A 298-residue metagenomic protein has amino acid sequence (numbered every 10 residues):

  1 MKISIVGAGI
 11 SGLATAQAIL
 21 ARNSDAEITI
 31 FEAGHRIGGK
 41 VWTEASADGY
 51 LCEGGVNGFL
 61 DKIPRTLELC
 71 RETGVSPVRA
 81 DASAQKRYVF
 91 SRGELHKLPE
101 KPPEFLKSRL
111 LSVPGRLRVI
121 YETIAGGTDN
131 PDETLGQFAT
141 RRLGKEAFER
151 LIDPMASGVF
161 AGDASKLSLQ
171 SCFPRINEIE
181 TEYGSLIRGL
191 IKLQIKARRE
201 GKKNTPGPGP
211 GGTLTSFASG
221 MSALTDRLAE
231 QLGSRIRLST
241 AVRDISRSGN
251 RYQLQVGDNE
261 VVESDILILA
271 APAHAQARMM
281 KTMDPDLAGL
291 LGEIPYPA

Functional and structural regions predicted by a protein language model:
M1-I30: N-terminal Rossmann-like FAD-binding beta1-loop-alpha1 element of flavoenzymes
Q17, A21, T43, E230 (+1 more regions): Short, well-ordered alpha-helices that flank and scaffold nucleotide-derived cofactor binding pockets
L20-A47: Glycine-rich FAD pyrophosphate-binding loop
T29, V78-A80, R235-R237: General small-molecule cofactor/ligand-binding pocket signal
G38, R247-N250, V256-A298: Central helical "cap/lid" subdomain
D48-G127: Dinucleotide-binding Rossmann-like beta1-alpha1 core, especially the glycine-rich loop that anchors the ADP
D81-A82, L238-T240, S246, V256: Short loop/edge segments at beta-strand edges and connector loops that shape dinucleotide/nucleotide cofactor-binding
V119-D244: Active-site/ligand-binding neighborhood in enzyme catalytic cores
